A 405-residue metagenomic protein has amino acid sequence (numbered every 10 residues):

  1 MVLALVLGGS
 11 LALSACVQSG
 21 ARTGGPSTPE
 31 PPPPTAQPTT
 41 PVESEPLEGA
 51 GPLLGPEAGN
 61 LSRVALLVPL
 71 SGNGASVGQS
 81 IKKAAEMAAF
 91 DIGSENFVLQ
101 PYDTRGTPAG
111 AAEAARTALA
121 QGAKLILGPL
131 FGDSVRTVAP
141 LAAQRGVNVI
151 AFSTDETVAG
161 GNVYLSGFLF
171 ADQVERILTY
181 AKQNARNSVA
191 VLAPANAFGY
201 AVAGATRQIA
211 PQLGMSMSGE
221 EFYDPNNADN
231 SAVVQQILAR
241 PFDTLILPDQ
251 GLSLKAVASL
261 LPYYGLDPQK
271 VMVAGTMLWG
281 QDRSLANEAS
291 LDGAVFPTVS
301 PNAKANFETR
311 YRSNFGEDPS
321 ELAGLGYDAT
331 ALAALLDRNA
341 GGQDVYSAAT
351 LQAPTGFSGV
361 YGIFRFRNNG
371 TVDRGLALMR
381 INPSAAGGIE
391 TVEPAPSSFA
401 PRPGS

Functional and structural regions predicted by a protein language model:
M1-S10, C16-S405: Extracytosolic ligand-binding ectodomains
